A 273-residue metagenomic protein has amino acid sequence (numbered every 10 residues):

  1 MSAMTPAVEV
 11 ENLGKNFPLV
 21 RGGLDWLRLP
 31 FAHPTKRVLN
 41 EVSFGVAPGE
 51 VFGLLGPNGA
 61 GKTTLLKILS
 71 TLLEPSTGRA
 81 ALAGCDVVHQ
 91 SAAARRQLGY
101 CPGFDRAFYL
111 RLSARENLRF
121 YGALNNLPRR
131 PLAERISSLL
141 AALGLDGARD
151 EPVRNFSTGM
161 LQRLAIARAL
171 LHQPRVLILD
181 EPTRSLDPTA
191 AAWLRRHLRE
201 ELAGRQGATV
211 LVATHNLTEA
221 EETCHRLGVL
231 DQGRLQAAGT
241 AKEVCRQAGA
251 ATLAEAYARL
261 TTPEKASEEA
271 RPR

Functional and structural regions predicted by a protein language model:
L24, R119, A123, R130-A148: Conserved ABC ATPase "signature" region
Q173: Conserved catalytic motifs of ABC-family nucleotide-binding domains
L177-E181: Catalytic Walker B motif of ABC-type/P-loop ATPase nucleotide-binding domains
A191-Q206: Helical segment within the ABC ATPase nucleotide-binding domain
A220-E222: A short, surface-exposed alpha-helical micro-motif characterized by mixed small hydrophobic and charged/polar residues
A238-G239: ABC ATPase "signature
